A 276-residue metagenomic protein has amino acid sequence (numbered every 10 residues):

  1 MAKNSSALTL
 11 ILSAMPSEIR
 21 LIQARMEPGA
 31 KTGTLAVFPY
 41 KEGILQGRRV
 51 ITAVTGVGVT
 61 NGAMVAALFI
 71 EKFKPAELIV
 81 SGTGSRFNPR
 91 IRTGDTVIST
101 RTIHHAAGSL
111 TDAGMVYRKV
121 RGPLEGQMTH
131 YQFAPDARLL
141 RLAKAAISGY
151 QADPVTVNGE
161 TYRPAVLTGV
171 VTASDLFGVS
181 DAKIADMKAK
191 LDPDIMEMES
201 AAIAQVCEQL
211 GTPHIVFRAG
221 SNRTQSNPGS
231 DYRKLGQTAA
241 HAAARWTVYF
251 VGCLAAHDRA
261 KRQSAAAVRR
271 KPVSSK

Functional and structural regions predicted by a protein language model:
M1-A67, F73: N-terminal short beta-loop-beta anion/metal-coordinating cradle
P16-E18, V57-V59, S85-F87, I103-H105 (+2 more regions): Solvent-exposed loop/turn segments at secondary-structure junctions within structured extracellular/periplasmic domains
R25, R138-D153, V206, R245-C253 (+1 more regions): Generic non-transmembrane alpha-helical segments
K74-I79, P193: Proline-aspartate-enriched helix->loop->beta-strand connector
F87-K190, V268, P272: Mid-sequence, gly/pro-rich, charge-dense loop/helix-turn segments that line enzyme active sites
T172, F177-A240: Active-site-adjacent mobile loop/cap segments within catalytic or ligand-binding domains
T224-K276: His/Asp/Glu-rich mid-to-C-terminal helical/loop segments that flank catalytic regions of hydrolases
